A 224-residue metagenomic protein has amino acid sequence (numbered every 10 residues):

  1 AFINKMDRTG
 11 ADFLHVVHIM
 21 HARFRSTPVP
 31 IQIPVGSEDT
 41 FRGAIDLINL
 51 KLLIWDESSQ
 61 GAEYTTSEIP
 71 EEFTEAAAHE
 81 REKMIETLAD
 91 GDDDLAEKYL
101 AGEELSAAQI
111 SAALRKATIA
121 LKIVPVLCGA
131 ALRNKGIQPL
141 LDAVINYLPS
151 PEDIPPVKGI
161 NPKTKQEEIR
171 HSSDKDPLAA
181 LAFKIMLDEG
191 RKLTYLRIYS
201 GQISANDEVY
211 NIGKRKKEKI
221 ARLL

Functional and structural regions predicted by a protein language model:
A1-L224: Structural and coupling elements of P-loop NTPases
